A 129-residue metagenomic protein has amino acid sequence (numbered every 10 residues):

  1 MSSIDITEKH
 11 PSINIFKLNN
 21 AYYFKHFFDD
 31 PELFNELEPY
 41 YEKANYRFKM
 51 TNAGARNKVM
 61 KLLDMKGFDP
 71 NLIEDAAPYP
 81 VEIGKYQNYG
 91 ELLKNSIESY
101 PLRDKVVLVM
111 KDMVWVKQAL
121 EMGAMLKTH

Functional and structural regions predicted by a protein language model:
M1-H129: Accessory DNA-engaging acidic/polar modules
